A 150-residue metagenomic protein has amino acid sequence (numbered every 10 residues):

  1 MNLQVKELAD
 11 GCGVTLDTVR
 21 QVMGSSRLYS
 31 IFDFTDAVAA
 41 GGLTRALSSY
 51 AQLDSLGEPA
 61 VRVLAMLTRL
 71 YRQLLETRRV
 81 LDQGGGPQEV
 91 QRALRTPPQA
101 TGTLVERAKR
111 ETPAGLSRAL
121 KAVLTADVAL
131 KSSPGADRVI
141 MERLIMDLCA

Functional and structural regions predicted by a protein language model:
M1-F32, A37-A40: Long, charge-dense, solvent-exposed interaction surfaces that engage phosphate-rich ligands
S30, A39-A150: Helix-rich C-terminal "collar"/helical-bundle subdomain used as an assembly and partner-interaction module in RFC-like
